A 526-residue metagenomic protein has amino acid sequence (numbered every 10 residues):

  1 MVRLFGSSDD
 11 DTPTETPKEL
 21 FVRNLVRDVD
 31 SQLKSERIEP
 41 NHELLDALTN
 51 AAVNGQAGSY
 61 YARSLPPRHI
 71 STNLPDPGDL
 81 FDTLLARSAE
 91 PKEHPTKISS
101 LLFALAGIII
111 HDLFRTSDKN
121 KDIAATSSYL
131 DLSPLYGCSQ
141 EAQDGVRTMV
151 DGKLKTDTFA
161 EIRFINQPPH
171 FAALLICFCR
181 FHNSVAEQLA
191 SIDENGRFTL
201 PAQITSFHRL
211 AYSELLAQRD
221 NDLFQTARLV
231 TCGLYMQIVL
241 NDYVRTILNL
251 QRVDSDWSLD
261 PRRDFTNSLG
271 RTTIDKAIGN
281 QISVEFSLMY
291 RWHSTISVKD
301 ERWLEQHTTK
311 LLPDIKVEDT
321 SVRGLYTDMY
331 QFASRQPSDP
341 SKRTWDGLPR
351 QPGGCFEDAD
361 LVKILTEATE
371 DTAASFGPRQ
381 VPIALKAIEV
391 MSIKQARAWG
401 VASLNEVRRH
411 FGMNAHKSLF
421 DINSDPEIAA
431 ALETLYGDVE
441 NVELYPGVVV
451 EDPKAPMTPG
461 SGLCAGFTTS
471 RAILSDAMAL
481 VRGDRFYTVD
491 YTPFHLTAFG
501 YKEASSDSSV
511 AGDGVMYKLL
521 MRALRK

Functional and structural regions predicted by a protein language model:
M1-F171, I176-K526: Terminal regions of secretory-pathway proteins
